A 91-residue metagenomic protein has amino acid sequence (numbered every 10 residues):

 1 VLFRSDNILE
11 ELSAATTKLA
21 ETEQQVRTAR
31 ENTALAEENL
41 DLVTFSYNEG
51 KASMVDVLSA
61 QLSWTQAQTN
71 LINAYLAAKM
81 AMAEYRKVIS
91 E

Functional and structural regions predicted by a protein language model:
V1-N70, A77-V88: Amphipathic alpha-helical coiled-coil segments
